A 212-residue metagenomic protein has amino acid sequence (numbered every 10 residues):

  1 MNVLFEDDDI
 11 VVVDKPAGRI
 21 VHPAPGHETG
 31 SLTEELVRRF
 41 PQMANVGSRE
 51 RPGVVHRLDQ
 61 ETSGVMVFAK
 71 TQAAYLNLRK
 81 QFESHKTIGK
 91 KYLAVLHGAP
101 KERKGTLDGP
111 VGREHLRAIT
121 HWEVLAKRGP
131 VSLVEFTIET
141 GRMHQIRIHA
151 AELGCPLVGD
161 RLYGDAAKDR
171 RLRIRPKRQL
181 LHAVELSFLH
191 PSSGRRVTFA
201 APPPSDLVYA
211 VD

Functional and structural regions predicted by a protein language model:
M1-D212: RNA pseudouridine synthases
